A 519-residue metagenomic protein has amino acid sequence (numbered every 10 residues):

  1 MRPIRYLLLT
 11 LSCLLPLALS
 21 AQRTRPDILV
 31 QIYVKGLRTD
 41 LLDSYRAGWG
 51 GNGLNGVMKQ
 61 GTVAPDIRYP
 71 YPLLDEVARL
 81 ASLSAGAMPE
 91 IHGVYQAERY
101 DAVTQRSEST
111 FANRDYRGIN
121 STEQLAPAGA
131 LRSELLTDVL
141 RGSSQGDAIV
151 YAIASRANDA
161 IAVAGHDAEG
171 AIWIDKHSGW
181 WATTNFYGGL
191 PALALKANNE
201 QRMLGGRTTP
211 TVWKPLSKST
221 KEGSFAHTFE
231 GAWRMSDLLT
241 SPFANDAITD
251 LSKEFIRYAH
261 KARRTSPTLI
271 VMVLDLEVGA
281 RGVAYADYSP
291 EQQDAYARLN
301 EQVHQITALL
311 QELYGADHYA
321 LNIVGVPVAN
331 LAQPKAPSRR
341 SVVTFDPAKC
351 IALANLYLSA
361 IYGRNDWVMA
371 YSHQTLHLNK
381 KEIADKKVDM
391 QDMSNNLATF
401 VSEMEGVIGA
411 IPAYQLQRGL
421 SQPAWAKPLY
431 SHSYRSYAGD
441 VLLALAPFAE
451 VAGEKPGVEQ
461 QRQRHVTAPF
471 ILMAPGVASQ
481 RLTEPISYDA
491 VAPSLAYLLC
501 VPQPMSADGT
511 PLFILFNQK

Functional and structural regions predicted by a protein language model:
L8-P16: Bacterial N-terminal signal peptides
P26-T39, V57, L83, L140 (+7 more regions): Beta-strand elements within well-structured catalytic alpha/beta cores of enzymes that handle phosphate/sulfate esters
V34, W49, P65, L73-D75 (+8 more regions): Secreted, luminal/periplasmic, and some membrane-associated catalytic domains that remodel anionic oxygen-ester
L42-H92, I149-Y151: Short, structured active-site-proximal loop/turn typified by the sulfatase FGly-forming signature C/S-X-P-X-R
W49, L238-R264, E277-Y319: A long, amphipathic alpha-helix that forms part of the scaffold/cap immediately adjacent to metal-dependent active
A64-S84, Y151-A160, V273-D275, G325 (+1 more regions): Short, solvent-exposed turn/loop segments enriched in Gly/Ser/Thr/Pro and often Arg
A87-S266, D275-G282, E403-G406: His/Asp/Glu-rich, glycine-adjacent segments that coordinate divalent cations and/or stabilize oxyanion chemistry on
I351-Q391, G457-L499, F513-K519: Substrate-binding rim/cap in mid-to-C-terminal beta-strand-loop elements of soluble/periplasmic
